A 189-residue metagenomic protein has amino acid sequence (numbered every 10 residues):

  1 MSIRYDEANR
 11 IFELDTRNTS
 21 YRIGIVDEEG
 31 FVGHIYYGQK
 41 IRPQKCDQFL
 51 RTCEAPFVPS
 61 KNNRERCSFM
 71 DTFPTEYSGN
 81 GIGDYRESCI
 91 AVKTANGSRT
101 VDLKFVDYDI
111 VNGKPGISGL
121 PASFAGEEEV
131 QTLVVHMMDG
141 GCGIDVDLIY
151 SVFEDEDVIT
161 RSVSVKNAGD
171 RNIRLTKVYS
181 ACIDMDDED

Functional and structural regions predicted by a protein language model:
M1-D189: N-terminal accessory beta-strand-rich subdomains and adjacent acidic, glycine-rich linkers that precede catalytic cores
